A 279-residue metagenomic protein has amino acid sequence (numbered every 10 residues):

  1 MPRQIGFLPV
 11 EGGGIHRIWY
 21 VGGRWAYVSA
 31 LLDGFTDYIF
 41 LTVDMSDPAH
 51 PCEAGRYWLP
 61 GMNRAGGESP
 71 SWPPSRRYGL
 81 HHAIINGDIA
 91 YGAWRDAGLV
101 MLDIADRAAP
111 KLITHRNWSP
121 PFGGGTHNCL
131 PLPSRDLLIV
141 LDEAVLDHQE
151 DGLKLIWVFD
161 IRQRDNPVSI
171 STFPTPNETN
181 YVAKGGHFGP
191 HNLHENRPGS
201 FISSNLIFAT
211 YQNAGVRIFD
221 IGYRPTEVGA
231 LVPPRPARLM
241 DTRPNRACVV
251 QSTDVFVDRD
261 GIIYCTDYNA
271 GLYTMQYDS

Functional and structural regions predicted by a protein language model:
M1-S279: Feature marking well-ordered beta-strand scaffolds used for ligand recognition
